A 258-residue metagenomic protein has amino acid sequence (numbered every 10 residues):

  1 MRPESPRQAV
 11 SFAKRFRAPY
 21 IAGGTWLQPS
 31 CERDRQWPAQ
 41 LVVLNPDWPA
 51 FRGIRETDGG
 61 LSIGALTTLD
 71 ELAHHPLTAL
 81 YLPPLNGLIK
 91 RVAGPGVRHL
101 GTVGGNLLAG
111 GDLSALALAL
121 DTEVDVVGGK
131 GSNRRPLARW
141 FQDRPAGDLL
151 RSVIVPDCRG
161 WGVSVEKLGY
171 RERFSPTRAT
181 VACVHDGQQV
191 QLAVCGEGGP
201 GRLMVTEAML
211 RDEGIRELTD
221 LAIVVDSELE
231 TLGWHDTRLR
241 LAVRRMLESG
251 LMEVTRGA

Functional and structural regions predicted by a protein language model:
M1-A258: C-terminal structural segment of proteins
